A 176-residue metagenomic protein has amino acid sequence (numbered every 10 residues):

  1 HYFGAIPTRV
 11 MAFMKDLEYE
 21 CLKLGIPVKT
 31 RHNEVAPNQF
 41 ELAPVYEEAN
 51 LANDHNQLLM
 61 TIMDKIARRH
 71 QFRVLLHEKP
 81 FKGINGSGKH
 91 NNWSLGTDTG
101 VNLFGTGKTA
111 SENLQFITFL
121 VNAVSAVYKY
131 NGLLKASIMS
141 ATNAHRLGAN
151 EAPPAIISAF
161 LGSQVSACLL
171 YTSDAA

Functional and structural regions predicted by a protein language model:
H1-G25: Carboxylate/His-rich catalytic cores and anion/metal-binding grooves
T30-N33, R73-F81: A short glycine-rich, hydrophobically flanked beta-strand micro-motif that places a catalytic Asp/Glu for divalent metal
E34-L42, S87-K89: Short, conserved phosphate-binding/catalytic loop or strand-edge motifs used in phosphoryl-/nucleotidyl-transfer
Q39-A49, W93: Short, hydrophobic beta-strand segments
L51-R68, L95-V127: Helical (often loop-to-helix) elements that flank the catalytic cores of nucleotide-handling enzymes
G83, S87-T99: Flexible glycine/proline-rich, aromatic-decorated loop/lid segments
T118, A126-L170: Polar, glycine-rich mid-to-C-terminal structural blocks that act as macromolecule-binding/assembly scaffolds
Y171-A176: Conserved small/polar residues in nucleotide/adenosyl-binding loops
